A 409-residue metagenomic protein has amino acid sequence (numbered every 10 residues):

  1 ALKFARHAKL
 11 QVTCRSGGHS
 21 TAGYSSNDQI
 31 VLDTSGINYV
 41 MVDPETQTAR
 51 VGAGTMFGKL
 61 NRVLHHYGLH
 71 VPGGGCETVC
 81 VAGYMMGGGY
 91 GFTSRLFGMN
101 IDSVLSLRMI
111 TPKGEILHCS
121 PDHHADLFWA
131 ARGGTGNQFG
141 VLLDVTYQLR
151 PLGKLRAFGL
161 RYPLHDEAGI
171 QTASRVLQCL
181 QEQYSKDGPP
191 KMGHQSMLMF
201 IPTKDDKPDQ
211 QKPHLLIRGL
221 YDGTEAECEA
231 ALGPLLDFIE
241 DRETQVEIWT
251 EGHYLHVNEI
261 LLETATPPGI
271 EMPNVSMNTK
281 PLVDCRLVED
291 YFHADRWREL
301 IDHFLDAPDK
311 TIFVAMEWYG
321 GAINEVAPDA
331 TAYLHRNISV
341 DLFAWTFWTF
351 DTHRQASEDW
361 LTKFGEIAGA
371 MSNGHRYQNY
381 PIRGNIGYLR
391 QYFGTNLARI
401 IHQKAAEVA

Functional and structural regions predicted by a protein language model:
A1-A409: Soluble FAD-dependent oxygen oxidases
